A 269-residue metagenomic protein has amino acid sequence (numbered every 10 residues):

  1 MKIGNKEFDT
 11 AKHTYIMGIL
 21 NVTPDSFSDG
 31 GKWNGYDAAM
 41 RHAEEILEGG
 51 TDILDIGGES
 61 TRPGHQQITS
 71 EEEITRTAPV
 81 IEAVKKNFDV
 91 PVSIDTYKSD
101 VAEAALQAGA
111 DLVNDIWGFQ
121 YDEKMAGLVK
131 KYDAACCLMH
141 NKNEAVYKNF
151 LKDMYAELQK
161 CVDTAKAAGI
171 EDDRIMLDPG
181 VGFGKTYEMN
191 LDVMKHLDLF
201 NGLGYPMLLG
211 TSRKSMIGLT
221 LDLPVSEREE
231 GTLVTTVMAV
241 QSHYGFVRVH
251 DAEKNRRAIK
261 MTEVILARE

Functional and structural regions predicted by a protein language model:
M1-H13: SAM-dependent methyltransferases
I3-N5, S28-D37, R41-H42, T61-P79 (+6 more regions): Active-site-adjacent loop and "lid" segments of alpha/beta metabolic enzymes
D9, Y15-D37: N-terminal binding-site loop/beta-alpha segment at the start of enzyme catalytic domains that lines or forms
L20, G50, V113: Conserved hydrophobic/aromatic pocket- or pore-lining residues that grip, position, or stack substrates in active sites
R41-G57: Catalytic domains of carbohydrate-active enzymes, especially glycoside hydrolases
E171-R174: Short acidic capping loops at alpha-helix termini that bridge into adjacent secondary structure
G180: Conserved Motif II region of HX4D acyltransferases
